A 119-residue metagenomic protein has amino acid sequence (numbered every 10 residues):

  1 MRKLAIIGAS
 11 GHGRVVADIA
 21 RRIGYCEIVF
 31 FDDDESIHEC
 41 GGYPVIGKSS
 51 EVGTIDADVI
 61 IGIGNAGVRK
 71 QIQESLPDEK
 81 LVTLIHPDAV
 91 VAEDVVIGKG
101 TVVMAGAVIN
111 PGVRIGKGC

Functional and structural regions predicted by a protein language model:
R2-I61: A solvent-exposed beta-alpha-beta segment
I7, C26-F30, E79-L81, V102 (+2 more regions): Broad hydrophobic/π-residue packing in well-ordered secondary structure
G13, I37, G47, G64 (+3 more regions): Glycine-centered flexibility motif
D18, T54, Q71-E74, K99 (+1 more regions): Replace "anionic and nucleotidyl ligands
G24-C26, I55, K80, V96 (+1 more regions): Short loop/turn motifs at secondary-structure junctions
S36-A92: Phosphate-bearing ligand-interacting subdomains that bind or position ATP/ADP/UDP/GDP/NAD(P) or nucleotide-linked
T83-C119: Structural signal for interior beta-strand "rungs" in well-ordered beta-sheet cores of soluble enzyme domains
